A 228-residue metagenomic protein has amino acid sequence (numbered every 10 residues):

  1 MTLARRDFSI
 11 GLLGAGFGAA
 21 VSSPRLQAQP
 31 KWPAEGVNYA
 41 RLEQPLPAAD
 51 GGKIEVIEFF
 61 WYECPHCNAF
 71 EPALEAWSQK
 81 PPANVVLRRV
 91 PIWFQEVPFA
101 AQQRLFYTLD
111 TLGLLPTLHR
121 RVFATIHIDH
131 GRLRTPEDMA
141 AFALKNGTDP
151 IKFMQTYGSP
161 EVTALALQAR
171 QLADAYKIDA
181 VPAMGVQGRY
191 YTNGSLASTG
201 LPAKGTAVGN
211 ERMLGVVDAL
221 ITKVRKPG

Functional and structural regions predicted by a protein language model:
T2-F99, D218-G228: Extracytoplasmic thiol/disulfide redox context detector
L13, F123-H127, G158: Short amphipathic alpha-helical surface patches that mediate protein-protein
E55-E58, A69, A73-A76, A100-R104 (+8 more regions): Extracytoplasmic/secreted proteins, especially bacterial periplasmic and envelope-associated proteins
E63-H66, W93-V97, T125-D129, E161-V162 (+1 more regions): Solvent-exposed loop/turn segments at secondary-structure junctions within structured extracellular/periplasmic domains
K80-T111, L115-L144: Structural microenvironment flanking redox-active thiols in thiol-disulfide oxidoreductases
N146-G228: C-terminal cap of thioredoxin/glutaredoxin-like
